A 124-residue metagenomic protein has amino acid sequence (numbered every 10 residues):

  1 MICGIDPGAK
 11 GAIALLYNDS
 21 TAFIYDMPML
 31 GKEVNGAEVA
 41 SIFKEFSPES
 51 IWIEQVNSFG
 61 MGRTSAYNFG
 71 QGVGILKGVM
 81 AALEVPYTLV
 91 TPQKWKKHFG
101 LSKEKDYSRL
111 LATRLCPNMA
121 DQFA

Functional and structural regions predicted by a protein language model:
M1-A124: Phosphate- and other anionic-substrate recognition elements at nucleic-acid/protein interfaces
